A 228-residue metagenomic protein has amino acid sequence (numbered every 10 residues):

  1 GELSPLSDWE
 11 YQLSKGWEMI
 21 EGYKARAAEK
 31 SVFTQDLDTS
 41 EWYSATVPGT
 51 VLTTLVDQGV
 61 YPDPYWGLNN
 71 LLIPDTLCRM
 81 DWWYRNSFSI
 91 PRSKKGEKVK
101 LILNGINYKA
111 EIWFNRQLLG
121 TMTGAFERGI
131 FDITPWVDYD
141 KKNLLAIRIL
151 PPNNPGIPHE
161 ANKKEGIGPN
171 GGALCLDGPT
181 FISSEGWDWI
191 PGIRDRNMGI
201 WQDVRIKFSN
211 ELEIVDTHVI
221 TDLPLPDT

Functional and structural regions predicted by a protein language model:
G1-K30: N-terminal pre-domain segments of enzymes
W9-E10, Q35-D38, R196-N197, N210: Extracytoplasmic/secreted proteins and extracellular or luminal domains
E18-K24, T50, T54, Q58 (+2 more regions): Accessory beta-strand-rich segments of carbohydrate-active enzymes
A28-S40: Short Gly/aromatic-enriched secondary-structure transition segments
G67-L71: Short glycine/threonine/proline-enriched tight-turn/helix- or strand-capping micro-motif at secondary-structure
T217-D222: Short, solvent-exposed loop/edge segments of extracellular or virion-exposed proteins
L223-T228: Contiguous beta-strand segments within globular domains
